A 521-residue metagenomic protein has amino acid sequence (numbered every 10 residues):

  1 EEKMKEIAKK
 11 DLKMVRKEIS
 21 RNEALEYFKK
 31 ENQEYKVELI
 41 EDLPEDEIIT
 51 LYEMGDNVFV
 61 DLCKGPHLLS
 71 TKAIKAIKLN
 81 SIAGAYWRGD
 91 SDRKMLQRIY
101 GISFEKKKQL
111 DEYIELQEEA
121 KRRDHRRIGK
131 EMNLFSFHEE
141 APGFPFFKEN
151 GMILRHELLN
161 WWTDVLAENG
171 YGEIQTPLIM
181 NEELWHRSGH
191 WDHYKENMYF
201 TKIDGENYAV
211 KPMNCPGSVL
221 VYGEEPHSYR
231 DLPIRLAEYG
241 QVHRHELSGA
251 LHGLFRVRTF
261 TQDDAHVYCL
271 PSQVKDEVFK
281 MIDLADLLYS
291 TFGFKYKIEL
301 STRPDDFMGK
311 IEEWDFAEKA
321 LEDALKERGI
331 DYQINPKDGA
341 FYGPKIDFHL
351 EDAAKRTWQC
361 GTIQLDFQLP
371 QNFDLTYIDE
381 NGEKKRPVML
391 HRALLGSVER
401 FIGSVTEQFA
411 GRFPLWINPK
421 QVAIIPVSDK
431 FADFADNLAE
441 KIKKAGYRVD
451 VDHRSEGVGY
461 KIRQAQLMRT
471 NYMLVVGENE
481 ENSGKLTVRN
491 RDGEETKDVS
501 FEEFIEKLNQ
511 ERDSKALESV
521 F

Functional and structural regions predicted by a protein language model:
E1-F521: NTP/phosphate- and nucleic-acid-binding module
